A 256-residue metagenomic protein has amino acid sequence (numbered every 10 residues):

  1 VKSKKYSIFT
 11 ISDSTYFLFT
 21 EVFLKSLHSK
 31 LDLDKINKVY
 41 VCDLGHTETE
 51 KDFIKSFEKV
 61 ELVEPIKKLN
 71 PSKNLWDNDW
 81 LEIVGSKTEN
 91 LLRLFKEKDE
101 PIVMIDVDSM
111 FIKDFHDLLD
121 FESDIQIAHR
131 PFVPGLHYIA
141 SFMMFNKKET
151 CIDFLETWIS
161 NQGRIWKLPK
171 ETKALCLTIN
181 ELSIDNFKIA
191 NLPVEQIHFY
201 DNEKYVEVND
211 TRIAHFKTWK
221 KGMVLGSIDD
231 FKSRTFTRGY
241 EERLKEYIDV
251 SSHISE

Functional and structural regions predicted by a protein language model:
V1-L75, K96-K98, E149, T235-E256: N-terminal anchoring/stem segment of glycosyltransferases
Y16-F17, L81-V84, L168: A conditional alpha-helix N-cap/helix-loop micro-motif detector
T20, K51, K113-F115, V224-G226: Short glycine-/acidic-enriched loop or helix-start segments at secondary-structure transitions that form or flank
V22, S26, F53, N90 (+1 more regions): Amphipathic alpha-helical segments that form well-ordered structural scaffolds and often line/cohere around active
L44-T49, F111-F115, E195-Q196, W219: Short, polar loop motifs at secondary-structure junctions
I83-H137, M144, K148: GT-A fold catalytic core of metal-dependent nucleotide-sugar glycosyltransferases, centered on the diacidic
H137-I139, N209: Short, solvent-exposed loop/turn segments at the edges of secondary structure
E149-R234: Catalytic core and acceptor-binding pocket of nucleotide-sugar-dependent glycosyltransferases
